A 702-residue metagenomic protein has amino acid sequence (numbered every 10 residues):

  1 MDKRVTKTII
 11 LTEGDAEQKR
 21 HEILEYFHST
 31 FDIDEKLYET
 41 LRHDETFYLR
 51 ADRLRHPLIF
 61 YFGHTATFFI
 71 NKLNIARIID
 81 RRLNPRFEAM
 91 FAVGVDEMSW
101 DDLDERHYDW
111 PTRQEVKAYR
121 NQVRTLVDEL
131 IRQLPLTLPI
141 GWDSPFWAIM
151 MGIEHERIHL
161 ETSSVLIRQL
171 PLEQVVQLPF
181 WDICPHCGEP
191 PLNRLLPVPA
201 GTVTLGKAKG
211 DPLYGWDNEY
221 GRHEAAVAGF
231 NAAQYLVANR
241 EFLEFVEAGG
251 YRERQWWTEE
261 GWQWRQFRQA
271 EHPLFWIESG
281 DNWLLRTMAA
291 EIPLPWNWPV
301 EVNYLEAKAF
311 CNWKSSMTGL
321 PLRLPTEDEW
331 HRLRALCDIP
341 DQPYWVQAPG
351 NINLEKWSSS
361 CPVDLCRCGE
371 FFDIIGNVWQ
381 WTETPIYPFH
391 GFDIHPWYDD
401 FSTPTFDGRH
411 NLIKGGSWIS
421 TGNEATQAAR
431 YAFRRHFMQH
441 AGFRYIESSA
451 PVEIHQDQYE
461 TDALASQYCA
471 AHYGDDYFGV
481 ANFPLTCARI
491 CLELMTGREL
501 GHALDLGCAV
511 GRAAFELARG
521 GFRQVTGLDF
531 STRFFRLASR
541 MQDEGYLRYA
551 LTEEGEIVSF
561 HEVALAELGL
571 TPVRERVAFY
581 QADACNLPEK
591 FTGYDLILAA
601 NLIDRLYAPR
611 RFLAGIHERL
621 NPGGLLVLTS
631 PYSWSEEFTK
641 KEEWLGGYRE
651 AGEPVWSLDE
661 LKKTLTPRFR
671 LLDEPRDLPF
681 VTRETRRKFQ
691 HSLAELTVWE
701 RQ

Functional and structural regions predicted by a protein language model:
D2-H56, G63-T67, I75-L136, W147-P171 (+6 more regions): Disulfide-stabilized, aromatic/cysteine-rich ligand-recognition loop
G152, E156-I158, L166-H186, P191-G215 (+3 more regions): Functional-site microenvironments in short loops/helix caps that host divalent-cation chemistry
F478-L500: Conserved alpha-helix/loop element of class I SAM-dependent methyltransferases that forms part of the SAM/SAH-binding
R540-N586: S-adenosyl-L-methionine
E553-E554, T639-P675: Conserved Class I S-adenosyl-L-methionine
C585-I597: A short acidic, Gly/Pro-enriched loop at the edge of an enzyme's catalytic core that lines a small-molecule cofactor
R610-P622: A short glycine-rich, Lys/Arg-flanked "PGG" loop and its adjoining helix->strand segment in the class I
G623-P631: Conserved beta-strand signature within the Rossmann-like core of class I S-adenosyl-L-methionine
